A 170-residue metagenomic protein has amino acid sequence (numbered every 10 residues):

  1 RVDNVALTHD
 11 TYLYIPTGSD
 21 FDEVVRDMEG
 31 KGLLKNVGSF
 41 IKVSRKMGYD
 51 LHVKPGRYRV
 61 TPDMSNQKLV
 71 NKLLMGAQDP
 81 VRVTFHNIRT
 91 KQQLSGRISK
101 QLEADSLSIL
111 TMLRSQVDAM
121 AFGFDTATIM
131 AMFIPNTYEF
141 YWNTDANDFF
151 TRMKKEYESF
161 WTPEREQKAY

Functional and structural regions predicted by a protein language model:
R1-Y170: Conserved catalytic or metal-liganding residues and their short signature motifs at active sites of enzymes
